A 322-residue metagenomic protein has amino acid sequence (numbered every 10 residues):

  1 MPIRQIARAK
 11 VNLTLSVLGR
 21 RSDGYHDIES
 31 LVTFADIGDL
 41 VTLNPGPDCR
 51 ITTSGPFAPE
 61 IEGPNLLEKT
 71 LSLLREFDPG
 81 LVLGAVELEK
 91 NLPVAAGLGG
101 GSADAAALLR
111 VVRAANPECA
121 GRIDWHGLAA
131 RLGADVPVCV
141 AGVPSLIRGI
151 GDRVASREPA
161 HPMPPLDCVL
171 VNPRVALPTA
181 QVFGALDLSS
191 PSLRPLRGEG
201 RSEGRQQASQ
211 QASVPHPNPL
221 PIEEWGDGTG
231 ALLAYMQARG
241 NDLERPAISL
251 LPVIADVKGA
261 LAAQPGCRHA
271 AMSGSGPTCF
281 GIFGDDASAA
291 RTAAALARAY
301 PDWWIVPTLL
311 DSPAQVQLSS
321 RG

Functional and structural regions predicted by a protein language model:
M1-A96, A114-A120, A160-P162, N172-L177 (+3 more regions): ATP-binding N-lobe of GHMP and related small-molecule kinases
P47-E60, A130, T229-G240, A262: Short, basic/glycine-rich phosphate-binding loops at helix/coil junctions that contact nucleotide phosphates
R75-A85, R110-L132, D285-A299: Phosphate-handling active-site elements
A96-R122, V138-V140: DPxDG-like acidic metal-binding loop motif
P117-E158: Glycine/threonine-rich beta-strand-loop-alpha-helix active-site module that forms ligand/phosphate-binding
A141, I147-R197, Q207-H269, G284-A287 (+2 more regions): Conserved, helical-rich catalytic subdomain that frames metal- and/or nucleotide-binding sites in enzyme alpha/beta
P277-C279: Conserved glycine-rich beta-strand-loop-beta hairpin in the small C-terminal domain of fold type I
